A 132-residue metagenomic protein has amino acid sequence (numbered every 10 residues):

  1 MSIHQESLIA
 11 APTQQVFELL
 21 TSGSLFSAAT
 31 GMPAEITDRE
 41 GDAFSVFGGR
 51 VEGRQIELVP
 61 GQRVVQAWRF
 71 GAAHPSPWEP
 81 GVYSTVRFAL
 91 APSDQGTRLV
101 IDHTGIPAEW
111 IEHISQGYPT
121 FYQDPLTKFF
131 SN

Functional and structural regions predicted by a protein language model:
M1-E35: Hydrophobic ligand-binding cavity/cleft-lining segments
I9, H103-G105: Hydrophobic beta-strand positions in extracellular immunoglobulin-like domains
L19, A29, A67, E109 (+1 more regions): Residues that scaffold the ATP/ADP-binding catalytic core of kinase and kinase-like folds
L20, P80-G81, S115-Q116, T120: Short, conserved loop/turn and helix-capping segments at secondary-structure boundaries that abut family-defining
S27-G31, E35-D38, S45, G49-G96 (+1 more regions): Hydrophobic-ligand binding "helix-grip"
G105-N132: A conserved amphipathic terminal alpha-helix motif
